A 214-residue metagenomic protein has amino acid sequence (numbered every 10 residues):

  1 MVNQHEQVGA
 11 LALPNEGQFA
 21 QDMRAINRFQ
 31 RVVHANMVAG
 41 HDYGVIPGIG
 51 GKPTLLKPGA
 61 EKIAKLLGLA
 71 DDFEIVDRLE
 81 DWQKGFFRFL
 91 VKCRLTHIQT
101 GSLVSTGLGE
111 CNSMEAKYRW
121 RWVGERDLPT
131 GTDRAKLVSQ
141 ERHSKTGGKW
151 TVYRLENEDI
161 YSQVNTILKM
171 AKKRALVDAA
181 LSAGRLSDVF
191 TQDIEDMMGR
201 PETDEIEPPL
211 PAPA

Functional and structural regions predicted by a protein language model:
M1-A214: Polyanion-binding surfaces on beta-sheet-dominated domains and ring/shell assemblies
